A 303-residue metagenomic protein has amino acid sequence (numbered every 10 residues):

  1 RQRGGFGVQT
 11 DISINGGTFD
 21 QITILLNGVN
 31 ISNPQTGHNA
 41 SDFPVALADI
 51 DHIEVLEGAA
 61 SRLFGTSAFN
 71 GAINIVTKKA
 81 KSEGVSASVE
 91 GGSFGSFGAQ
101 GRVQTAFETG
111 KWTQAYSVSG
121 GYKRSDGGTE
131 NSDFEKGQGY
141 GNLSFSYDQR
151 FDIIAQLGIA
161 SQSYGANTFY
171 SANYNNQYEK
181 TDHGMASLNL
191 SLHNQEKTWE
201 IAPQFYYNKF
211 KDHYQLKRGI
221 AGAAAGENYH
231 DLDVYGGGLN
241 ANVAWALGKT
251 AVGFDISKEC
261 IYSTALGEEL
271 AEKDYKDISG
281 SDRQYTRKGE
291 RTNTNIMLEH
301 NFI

Functional and structural regions predicted by a protein language model:
R1-N30: Extracytoplasmic beta-strand/coil segments of soluble accessory domains associated with Gram-negative outer-membrane
D11, V29-E57, I75-K78: Short acidic/polar hinge/loop motifs at secondary-structure boundaries that mediate gating or recognition
T36, V55-L56, E83-S86, Y122-D126 (+5 more regions): Extracytoplasmic loops and strand-loop junctions of Gram-negative outer membrane beta-barrel proteins
A46, S67-F69, E90, G95-A99 (+4 more regions): Residues that define the transmembrane beta-barrel architecture of outer-membrane proteins
D51-H52, G71, T77-G91, Q114-G120 (+2 more regions): Transmembrane beta-strand segments of Gram-negative outer membrane beta-barrel proteins
G58, V76, S88-F94, S119-K123 (+3 more regions): Outer-membrane beta-barrel pore domains and translocons
S93-R124, T129-S163, Q177-E200, A246: Transmembrane beta-barrel wall of Gram-negative outer-membrane proteins
S146-A160, T181-I303: Face-selective signature of the C-terminal outer-membrane beta-barrel domain
